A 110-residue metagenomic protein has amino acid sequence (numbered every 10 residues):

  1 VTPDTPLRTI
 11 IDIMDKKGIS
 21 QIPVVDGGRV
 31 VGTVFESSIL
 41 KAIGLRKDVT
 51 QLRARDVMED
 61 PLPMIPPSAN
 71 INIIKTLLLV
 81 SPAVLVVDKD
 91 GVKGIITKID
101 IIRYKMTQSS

Functional and structural regions predicted by a protein language model:
V1-G18, V25-D26, I43, M64-P82 (+2 more regions): The conserved cystathionine-beta-synthase
V30-T33, I71, V92-I95: Glycine-rich acetyl-CoA-binding "A-motif" of GNAT/NAT acetyltransferases
E36-G44: Structured interaction and signal-relay segments at domain junctions
G44-L45, T50: Cyclic nucleotide-binding regulatory module and flanking cytosolic helices
Q51-P61: Bateman (tandem CBS) regulatory domains
